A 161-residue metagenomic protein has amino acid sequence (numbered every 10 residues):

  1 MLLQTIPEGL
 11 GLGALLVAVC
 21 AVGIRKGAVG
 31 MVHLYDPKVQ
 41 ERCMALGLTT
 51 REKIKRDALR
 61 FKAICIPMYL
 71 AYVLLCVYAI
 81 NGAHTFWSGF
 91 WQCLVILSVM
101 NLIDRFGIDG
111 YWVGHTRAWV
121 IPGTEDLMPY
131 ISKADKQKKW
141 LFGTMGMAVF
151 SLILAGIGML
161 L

Functional and structural regions predicted by a protein language model:
Q4-G9, K62, S88-C93, K139 (+1 more regions): Residue-level signature of transmembrane alpha-helical entry/exit and packing/kink sites in multi-pass membrane
I6-M31, I96-W112: Hydrophobic alpha-helical membrane-embedded segments
I24-C65: Cytosolic-side membrane-entry/anchor segment at the start of a transmembrane helix
Q40-R56, V120-K139: Short membrane-interface loop/juxtamembrane segments of multi-pass integral membrane proteins
R60-Y78, K139-I153: Core segments of transmembrane alpha-helices that mediate helix-helix packing or line hydrophobic substrate/ligand
L97-R105, D109, I131-F150: C-terminal halves and exits of single transmembrane alpha-helices
R105-E125: Juxtamembrane non-transmembrane "cap" segments at the membrane-aqueous interface of multi-pass membrane proteins
I153-L161: Juxtamembrane boundary at the C-terminal end of a transmembrane helix
